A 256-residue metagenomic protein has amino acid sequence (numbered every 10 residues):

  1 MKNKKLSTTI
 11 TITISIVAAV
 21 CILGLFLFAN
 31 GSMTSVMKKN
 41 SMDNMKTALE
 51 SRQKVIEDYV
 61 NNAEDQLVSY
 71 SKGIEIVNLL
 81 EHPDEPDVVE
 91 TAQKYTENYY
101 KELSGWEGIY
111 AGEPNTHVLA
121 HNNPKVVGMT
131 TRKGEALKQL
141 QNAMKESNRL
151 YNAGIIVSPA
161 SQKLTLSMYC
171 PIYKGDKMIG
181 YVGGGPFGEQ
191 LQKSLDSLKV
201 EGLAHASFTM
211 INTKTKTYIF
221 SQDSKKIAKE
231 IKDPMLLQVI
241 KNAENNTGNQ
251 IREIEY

Functional and structural regions predicted by a protein language model:
K4-H82, N98-W106: Juxtamembrane extracytoplasmic/periplasmic/luminal helical "stalk" adjacent to the first N-terminal
M42-S51, E90, H121-N122, Q222: Short, charged, low-hydrophobicity "junction" segments
N61-S69, E97-L119, N148-L150, D196-I219 (+1 more regions): Short N-terminal helix-loop-first-beta-strand/juxtamembrane motif that initiates sensory/input modules
G73-H82, Q222, L236-A243: Alpha-helical membrane-embedding segments and immediately adjacent membrane-interface amphipathic helices
P86-S104, P124-V126, E135, K177 (+2 more regions): Solvent-exposed, extracytoplasmic
K101-G108, P114-L198, I251-E253: Extracytoplasmic/periplasmic ligand-binding sensor regions of membrane-associated signaling proteins
K174, K225-K226, I231-Y256: Extracellular/periplasmic juxtamembrane segments that couple receptor/chemosensory ectodomains to their
